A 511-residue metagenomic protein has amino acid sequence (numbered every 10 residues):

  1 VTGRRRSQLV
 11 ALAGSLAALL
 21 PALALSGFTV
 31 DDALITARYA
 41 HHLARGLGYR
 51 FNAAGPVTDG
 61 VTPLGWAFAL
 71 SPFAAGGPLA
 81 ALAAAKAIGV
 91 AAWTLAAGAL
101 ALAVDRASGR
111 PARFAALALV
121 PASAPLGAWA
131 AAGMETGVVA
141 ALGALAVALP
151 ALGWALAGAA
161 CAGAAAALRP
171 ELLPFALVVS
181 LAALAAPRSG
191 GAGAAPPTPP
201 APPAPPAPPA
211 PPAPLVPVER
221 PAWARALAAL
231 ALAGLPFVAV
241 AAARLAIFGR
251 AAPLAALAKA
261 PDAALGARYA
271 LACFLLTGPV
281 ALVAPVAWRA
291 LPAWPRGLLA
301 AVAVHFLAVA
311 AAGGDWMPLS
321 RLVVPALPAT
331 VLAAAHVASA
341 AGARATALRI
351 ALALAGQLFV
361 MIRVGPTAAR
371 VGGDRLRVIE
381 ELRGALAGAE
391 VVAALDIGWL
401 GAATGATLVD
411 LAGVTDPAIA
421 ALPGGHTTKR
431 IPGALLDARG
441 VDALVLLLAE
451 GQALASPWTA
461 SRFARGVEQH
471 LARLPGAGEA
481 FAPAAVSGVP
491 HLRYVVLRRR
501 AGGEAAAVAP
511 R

Functional and structural regions predicted by a protein language model:
V1-G190, P196-P197, V218-R511: Membrane-proximal envelope and lipid/glycan-remodeling enzymes
T198-V216: Acidic, glycine-centered low-complexity repeats within long intrinsically disordered regions
